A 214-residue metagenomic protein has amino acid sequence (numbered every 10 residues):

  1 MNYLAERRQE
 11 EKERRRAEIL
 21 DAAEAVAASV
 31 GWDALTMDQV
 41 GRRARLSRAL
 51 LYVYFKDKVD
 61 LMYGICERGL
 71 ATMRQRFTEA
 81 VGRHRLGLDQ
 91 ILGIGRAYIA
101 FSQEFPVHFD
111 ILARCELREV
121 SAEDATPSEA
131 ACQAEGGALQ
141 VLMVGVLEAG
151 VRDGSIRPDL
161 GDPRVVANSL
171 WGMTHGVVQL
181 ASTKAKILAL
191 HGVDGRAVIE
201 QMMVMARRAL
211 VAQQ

Functional and structural regions predicted by a protein language model:
M1-V30, A34-R43, D60-Y63: Basic, helix-initiating cap at the start of DNA-binding domains
I19-A27, G69, Y98, S102: Short hydrophobic clusters on alpha-helical segments that form packing/core surfaces in small helical domains
R45-F55: Short hydrophobic/aromatic patch on the recognition helix
M62-G69, L112: Alpha-helical DNA-contacting segments of helix-turn-helix folds
G64, T78-H108, A130, P163 (+1 more regions): Hydrophobic alpha-helical connector segments
L92-S121, Q140-G145, W171-V178, A212: Helical hydrophobic small-molecule/effector-binding pocket
F109-D110, R114, E129, Q133 (+2 more regions): Hydrophobic/aromatic-rich alpha-helical bundle segments in the mid-to-C-terminal region
